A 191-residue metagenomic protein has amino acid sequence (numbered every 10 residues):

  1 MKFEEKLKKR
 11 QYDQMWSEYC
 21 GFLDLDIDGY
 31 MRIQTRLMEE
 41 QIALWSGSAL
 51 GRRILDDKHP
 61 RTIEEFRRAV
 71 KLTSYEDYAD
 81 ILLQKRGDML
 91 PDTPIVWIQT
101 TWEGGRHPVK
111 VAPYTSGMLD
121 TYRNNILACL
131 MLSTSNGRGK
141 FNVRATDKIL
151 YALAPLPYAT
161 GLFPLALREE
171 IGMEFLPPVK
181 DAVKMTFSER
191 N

Functional and structural regions predicted by a protein language model:
M1-Q99, E103-N191: Nucleotide 5′-phosphate-binding alpha/beta core
